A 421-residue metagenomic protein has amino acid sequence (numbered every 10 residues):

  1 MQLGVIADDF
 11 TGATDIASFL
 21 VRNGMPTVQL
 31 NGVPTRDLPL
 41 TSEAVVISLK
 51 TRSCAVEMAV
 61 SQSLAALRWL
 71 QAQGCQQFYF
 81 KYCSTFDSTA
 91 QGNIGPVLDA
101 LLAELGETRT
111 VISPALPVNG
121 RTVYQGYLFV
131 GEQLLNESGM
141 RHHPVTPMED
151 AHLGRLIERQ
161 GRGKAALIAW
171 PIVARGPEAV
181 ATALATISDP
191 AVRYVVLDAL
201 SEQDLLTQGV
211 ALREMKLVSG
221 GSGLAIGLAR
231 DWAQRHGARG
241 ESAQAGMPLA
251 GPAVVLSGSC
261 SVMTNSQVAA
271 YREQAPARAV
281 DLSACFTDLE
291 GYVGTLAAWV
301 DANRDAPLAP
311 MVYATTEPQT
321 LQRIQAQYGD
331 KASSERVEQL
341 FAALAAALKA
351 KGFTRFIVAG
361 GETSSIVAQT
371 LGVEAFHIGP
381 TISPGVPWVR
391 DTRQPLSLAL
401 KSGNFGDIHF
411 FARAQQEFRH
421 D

Functional and structural regions predicted by a protein language model:
M1-L40, A59-S63, S113-V118: N-terminal basic/disordered segments at the start of proteins
M1-Q2, E43, A59, L67-L205 (+1 more regions): Cap/lid and interdomain-hinge subdomains that line or gate substrate/regulatory clefts in soluble alpha/beta enzymes
Q2-A7, V45-S53, Q76-D87, D198 (+3 more regions): Short glycine-rich or small-residue beta-strand-to-loop segments that form or flank ligand, phosphate, metal/Fe-S
I16-S18, A90-I94, R121-F129, A179 (+6 more regions): Short acidic, glycine/serine/threonine-rich loops at helix termini
E43-T51, L308, R390-D421: A structural-propensity feature for long, helix-poor, extended segments
G131-A298: Conserved, well-structured core segments that form the ligand-binding/active-site neighborhood of functional domains
W299-A359: C-terminal structural cap/anchor segments
F353-T354, E362-F410: Conserved, well-ordered active-site substructure
